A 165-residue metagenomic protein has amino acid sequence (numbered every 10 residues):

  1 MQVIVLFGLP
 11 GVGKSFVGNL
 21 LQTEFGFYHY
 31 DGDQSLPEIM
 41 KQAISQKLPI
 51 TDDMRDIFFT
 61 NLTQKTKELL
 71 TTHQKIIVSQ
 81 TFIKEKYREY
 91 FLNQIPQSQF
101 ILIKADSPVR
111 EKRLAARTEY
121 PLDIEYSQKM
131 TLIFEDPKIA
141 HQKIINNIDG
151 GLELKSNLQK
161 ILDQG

Functional and structural regions predicted by a protein language model:
L6: Hydrophobic anchor at the beta1->P-loop junction of P-loop NTPases
L9: P-loop (Walker A) phosphate-binding loop of NTP-binding proteins
V12: ATP-binding Walker
S15: Walker A/P-loop
N19-Q64: Conserved substrate/cofactor phosphate-moiety recognition/catalytic segment in nucleotide-dependent phosphotransferases
M54-I95: Glycine-rich phosphate-binding loop used to anchor ATP phosphates in small-molecule kinases, encompassing both
Q94-R113: Conserved phosphate-donor/acceptor-positioning beta-strand/loop module used by diverse small-molecule
A116-Q159: Small-molecule kinase domains that catalyze NTP-dependent phosphoryl transfer to phosphate-bearing small molecules
